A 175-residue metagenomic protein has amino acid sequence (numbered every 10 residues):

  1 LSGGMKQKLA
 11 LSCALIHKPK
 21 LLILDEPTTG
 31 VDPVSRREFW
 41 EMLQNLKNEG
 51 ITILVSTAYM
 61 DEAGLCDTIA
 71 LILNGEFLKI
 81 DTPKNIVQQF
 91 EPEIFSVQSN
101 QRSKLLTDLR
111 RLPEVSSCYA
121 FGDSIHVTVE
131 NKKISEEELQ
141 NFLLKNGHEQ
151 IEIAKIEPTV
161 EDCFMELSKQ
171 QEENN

Functional and structural regions predicted by a protein language model:
L11: Hydrophobic anchor residue at the start of the ABC signature
K18: Conserved catalytic motifs of ABC-family nucleotide-binding domains
L22-D25: Catalytic Walker B motif of ABC-type/P-loop ATPase nucleotide-binding domains
R37-E49: Helical segment within the ABC ATPase nucleotide-binding domain
G75-E76: Conserved ABC ATPase "signature" C-loop
I80-D81: ABC ATPase "signature
E91-Q170: Short, charged/small-residue-rich alpha-helical element at the C-terminal edge of ABC transporter nucleotide-binding
